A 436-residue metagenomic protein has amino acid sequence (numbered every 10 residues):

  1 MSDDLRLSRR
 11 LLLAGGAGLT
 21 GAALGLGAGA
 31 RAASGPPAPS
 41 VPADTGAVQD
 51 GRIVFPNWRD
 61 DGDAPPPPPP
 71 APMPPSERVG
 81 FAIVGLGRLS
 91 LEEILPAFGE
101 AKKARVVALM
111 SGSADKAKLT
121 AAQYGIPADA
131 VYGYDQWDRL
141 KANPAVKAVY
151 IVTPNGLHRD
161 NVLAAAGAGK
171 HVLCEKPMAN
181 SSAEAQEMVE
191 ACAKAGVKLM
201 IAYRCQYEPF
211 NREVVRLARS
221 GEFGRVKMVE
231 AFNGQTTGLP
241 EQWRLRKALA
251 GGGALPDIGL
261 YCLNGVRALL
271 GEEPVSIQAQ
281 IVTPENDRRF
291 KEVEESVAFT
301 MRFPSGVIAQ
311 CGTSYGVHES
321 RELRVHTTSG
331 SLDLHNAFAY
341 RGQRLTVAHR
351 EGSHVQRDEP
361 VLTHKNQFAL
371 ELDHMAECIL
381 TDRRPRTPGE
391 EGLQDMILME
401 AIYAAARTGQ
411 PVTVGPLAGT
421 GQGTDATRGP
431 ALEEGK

Functional and structural regions predicted by a protein language model:
S2-T20: N-terminal secretory signal peptides and thylakoid transit peptides that target proteins across membranes
G35-G125, G435: N-terminal Rossmann-like dinucleotide-binding module
T45-P72, N264-R341, A369-R383, M399-A401 (+1 more regions): Contiguous beta-strand/loop segments that form the cofactor/metal-binding neighborhood of enzyme cores
I83, C174, L199-I201, C311 (+1 more regions): Hydrophobic residues in well-ordered beta-strands that form the structural core
S90, C205-K291, G409: Predominantly a Rossmann-like dinucleotide-binding segment in NAD(P)-dependent oxidoreductases
R105, Q356-P360, C378-D395: Glycine- and charged-residue-rich phosphate/anionic-cofactor binding loop of Rossmann-like
D129-A191: Beta-loop-alpha module in the N-terminal Rossmann-like domain of NAD(P)-dependent dehydrogenases, especially those
E187-C205, G224-M228: Rossmann-fold dehydrogenase core element
